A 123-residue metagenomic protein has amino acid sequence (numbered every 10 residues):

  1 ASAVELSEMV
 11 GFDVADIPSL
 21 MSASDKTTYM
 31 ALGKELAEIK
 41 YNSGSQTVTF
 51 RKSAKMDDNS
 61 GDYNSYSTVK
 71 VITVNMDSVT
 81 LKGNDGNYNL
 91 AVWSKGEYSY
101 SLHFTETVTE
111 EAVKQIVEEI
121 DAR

Functional and structural regions predicted by a protein language model:
A1-G96: Short, solvent-exposed recognition patches
G96-R123: Surface-exposed amphipathic alpha-helical segments
